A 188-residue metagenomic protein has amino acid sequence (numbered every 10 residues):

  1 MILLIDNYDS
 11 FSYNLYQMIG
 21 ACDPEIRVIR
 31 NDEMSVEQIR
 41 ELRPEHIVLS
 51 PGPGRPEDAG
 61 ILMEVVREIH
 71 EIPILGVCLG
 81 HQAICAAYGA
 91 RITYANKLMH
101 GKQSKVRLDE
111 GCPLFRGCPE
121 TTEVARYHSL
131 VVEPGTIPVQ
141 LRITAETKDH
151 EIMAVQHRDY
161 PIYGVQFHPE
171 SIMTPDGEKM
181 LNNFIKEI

Functional and structural regions predicted by a protein language model:
M1-L3: Extreme N-terminal starter segment of soluble prokaryotic enzymes
Y16-E25: Two-component/phosphorelay signaling modules centered on CheY-like receiver
E25-N31: Short hydrophobic/Thr-rich beta-strand motif most characteristic of the beta2 strand and flanking loop of CheY-like
S35-R43, T136: Short amphipathic alpha-helix with an adjacent loop that forms part of the alpha/beta core around
P44-C112, R116-G117, L181-N183: Cysteine-nucleophile active-site neighborhood
C78, H128, H168: Histidine-centered divalent metal-coordination motifs
C112-D159: Catalytic beta-strand/loop cores that center a nucleophilic Ser/Cys/Thr and support acyl-enzyme chemistry
I172-I188: Acyltransferase
